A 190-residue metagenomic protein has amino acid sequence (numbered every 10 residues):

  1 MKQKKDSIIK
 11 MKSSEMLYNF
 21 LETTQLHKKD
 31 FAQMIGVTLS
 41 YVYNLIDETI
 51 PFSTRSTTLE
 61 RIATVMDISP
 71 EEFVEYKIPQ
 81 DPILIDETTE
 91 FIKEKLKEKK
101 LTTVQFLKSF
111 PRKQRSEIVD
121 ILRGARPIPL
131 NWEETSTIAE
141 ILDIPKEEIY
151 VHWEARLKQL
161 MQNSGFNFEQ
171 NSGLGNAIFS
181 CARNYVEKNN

Functional and structural regions predicted by a protein language model:
M1-H27, I78-Q105, L157: A short, Lys/Arg-rich alpha-helix, primarily the initiator
L26, V37, I68, L101 (+2 more regions): The short coil/loop that forms the "turn" connecting the two helices of the helix-turn-helix
K29, S40, E71, S116 (+1 more regions): Key DNA-contact positions within bacterial/archaeal DNA-binding proteins
G36-S53, Y76-I78, R112-I128: Recognition helix of helix-turn-helix/homeodomain-like DNA-binding domains that insert into the DNA major groove
I46-D47, T58, M66, V74-K77 (+3 more regions): DNA major-groove recognition helix of helix-turn-helix
T49-T64, A125-E140: Short, basic-rich loop-to-helix N-cap that marks the start of a DNA-contacting helix
D67-I83, E140-L160: Short C-terminal boundary/hinge segments that cap the last helix of small helical domains
I83-S109, E140, W153-N190: Interfacial/linker helices and their anchor residues that mediate assembly or domain coupling
